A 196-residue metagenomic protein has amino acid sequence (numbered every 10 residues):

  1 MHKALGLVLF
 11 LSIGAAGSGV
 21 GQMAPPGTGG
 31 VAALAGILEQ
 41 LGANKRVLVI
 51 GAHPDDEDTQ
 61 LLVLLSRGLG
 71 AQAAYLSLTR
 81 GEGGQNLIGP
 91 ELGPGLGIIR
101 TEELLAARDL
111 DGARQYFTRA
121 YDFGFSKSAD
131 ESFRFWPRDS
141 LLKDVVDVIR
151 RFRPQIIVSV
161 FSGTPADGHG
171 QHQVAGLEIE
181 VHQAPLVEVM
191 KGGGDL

Functional and structural regions predicted by a protein language model:
A4-A16: Bacterial N-terminal signal peptides
G21-R151, Q173-A184, E188: Active-site rim/loop-helix segments in enzyme catalytic domains that contact anionic ligands
F152-P165: Short acidic, glycine-rich surface-loop motifs adjacent to enzyme active sites
T164-Q173: Glycine/threonine-rich flexible loop motifs
E188-L196: Active-site cores that bind ATP or allylic diphosphates and position pyrophosphate for catalysis
